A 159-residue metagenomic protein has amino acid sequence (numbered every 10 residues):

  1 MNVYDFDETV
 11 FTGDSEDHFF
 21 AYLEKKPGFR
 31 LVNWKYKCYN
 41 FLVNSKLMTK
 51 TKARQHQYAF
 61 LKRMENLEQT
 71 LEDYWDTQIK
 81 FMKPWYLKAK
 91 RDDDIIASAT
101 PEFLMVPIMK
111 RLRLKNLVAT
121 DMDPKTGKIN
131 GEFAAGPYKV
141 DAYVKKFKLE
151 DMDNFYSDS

Functional and structural regions predicted by a protein language model:
M1-K46: Active-site neighborhood of HAD-like aspartate-dependent phosphohydrolases
V3-D7, S45, Q55, P101 (+1 more regions): Generic preference for well-ordered secondary structure
D7, F11, K26, S45 (+4 more regions): A general boundary/transition motif marking the beginning of the first structured unit of a protein
D17, A21, V43-K88, D92: Short linear elements at protein peripheries
Y22-K26, R30-L31, R63, K115-N116 (+1 more regions): Alpha-helix boundary/interfacial micro-motifs
V32-C38, A53-H56, D121: Short alpha-helical "patches" and their helix-cap loops
T70-S159: C-terminal cap/substrate-recognition subdomain and adjoining C-terminal extension of metal-dependent phosphatase-like
